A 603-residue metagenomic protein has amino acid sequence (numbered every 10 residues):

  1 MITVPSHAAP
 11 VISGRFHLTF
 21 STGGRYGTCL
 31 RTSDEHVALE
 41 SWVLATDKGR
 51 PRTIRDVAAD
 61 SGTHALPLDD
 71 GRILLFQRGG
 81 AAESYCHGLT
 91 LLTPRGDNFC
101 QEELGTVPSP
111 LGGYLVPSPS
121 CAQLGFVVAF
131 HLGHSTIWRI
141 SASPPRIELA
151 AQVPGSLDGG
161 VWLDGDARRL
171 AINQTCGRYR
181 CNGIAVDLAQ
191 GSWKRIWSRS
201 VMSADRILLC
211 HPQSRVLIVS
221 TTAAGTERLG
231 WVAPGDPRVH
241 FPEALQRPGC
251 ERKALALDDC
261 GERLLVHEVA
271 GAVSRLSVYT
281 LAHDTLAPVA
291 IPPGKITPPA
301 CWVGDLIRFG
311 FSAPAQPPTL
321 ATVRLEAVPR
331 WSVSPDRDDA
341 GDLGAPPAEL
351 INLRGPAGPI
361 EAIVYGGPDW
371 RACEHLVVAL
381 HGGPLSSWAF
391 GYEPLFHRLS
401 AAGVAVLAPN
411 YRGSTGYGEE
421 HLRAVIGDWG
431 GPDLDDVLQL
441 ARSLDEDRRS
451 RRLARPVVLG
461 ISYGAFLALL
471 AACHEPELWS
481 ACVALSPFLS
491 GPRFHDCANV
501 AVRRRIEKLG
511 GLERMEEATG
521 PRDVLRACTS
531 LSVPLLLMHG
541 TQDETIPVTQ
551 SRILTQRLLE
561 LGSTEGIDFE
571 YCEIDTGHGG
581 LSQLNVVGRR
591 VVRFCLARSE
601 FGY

Functional and structural regions predicted by a protein language model:
S13-F20, D56-D69, T106-S118, P154-W162 (+3 more regions): Repeated scaffold domains used in trafficking and secretory/extracellular systems, primarily beta-propellers
G23, T28-E35, L74-A81, P117-S120 (+7 more regions): Beta-strand C-termini and the immediately following turn/loop, strongest in propeller blades
E40, P487-A527, V533: Mobile cap/lid helix-loop segments that gate and shape the active-site cleft of serine hydrolases
V273-W370, A389-H397, A401-A402: Non-catalytic accessory segments flanking enzyme active sites
D342-R448, L453-A454, I461-S462, H495: Cap/lid segment of the alpha/beta-hydrolase catalytic domain
G416, R552, L559-Y603: C-terminal catalytic histidine-bearing segment of alpha/beta-hydrolase fold enzymes
L440-R448, R452-D496, E544: Primarily recognizes the serine-hydrolase "nucleophile elbow" in alpha/beta-hydrolase and SGNH/GDSL folds
L531, L537-H539, D543: Short beta-strand/loop motif that positions the catalytic acidic residue of the alpha/beta-hydrolase fold
